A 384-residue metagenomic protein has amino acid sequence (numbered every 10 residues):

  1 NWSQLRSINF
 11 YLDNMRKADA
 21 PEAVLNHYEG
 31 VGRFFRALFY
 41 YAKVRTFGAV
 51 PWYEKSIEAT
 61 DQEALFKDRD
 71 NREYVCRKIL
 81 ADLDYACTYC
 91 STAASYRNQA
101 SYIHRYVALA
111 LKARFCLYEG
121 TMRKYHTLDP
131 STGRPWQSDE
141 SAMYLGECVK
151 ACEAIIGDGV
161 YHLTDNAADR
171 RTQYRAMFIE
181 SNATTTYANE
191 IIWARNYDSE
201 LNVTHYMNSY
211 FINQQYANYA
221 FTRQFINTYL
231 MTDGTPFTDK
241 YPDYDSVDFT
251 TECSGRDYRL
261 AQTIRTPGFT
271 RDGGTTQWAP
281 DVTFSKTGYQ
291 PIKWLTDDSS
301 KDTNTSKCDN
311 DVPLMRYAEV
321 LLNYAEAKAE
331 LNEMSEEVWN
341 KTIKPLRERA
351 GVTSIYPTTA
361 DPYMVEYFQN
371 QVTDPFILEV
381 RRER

Functional and structural regions predicted by a protein language model:
N1, V50, E54, C76 (+3 more regions): An aromatic- and glycine-enriched ligand-binding surface/loop that stacks and positions planar moieties
N1-F47, Q62-Y102, F249, S254 (+6 more regions): Conserved, well-structured interaction surfaces
V31-K43, Y85, V107, L111-Y118 (+4 more regions): Alpha-helical scaffold segments in carbohydrate-active enzymes
F39-A49, A93, G120-K124, D158-T164 (+1 more regions): Secretory-pathway/luminal and periplasmic proteins that interact with or process carbohydrate-rich
R77, Y85, L145, I156 (+3 more regions): Extracellular/surface-associated beta-sandwich interaction domains
V160, R265, E326-E333, K344-I355 (+1 more regions): Hydrophobic alpha-helix feature that most strongly marks membrane-spanning transmembrane helices and their immediate
W339-R384: C-terminal structured "cap/appendage" subdomains that terminate the fold
